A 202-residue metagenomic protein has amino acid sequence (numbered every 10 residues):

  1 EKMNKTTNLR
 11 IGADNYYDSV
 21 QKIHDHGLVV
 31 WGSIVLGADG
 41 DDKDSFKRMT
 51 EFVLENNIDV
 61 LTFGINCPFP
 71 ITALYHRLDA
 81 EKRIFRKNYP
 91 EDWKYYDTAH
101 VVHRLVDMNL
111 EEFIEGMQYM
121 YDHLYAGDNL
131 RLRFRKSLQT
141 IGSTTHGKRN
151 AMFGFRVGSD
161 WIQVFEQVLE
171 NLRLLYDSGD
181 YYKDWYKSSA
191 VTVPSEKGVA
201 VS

Functional and structural regions predicted by a protein language model:
E1-G142: A structural motif corresponding to the C-terminal lobe/cap of the Radical SAM core domain
W93-S202: Radical SAM enzyme core and accessory elements
